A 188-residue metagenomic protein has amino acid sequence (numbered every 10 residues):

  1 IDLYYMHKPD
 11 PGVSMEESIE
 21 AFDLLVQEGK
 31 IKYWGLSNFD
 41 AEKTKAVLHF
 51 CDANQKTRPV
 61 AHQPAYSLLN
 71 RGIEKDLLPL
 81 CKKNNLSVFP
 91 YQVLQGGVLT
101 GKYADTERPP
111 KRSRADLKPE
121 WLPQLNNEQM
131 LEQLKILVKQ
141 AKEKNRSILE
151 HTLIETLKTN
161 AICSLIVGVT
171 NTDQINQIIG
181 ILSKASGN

Functional and structural regions predicted by a protein language model:
L3-Y4, G35: Acidic/hydrophobic-patterned starts of short beta strands in beta-sheet-rich repeat architectures
P9-G187: Beta/alpha (TIM)-barrel catalytic core signal, keyed to glycine-rich beta->alpha loops juxtaposed to Asp/Glu that bind
